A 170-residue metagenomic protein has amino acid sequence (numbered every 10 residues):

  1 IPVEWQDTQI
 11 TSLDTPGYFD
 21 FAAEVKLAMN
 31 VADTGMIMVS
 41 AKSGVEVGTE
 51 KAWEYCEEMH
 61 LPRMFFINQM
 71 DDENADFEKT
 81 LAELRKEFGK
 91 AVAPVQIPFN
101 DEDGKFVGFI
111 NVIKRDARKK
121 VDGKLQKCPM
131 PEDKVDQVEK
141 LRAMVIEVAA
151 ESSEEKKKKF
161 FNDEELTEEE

Functional and structural regions predicted by a protein language model:
I1-T34, A41, A52-P62: Switch I (G2) and immediately adjacent beta-strands of P-loop GTPase domains
A41-E170: P-loop NTPase catalytic nucleotide-binding module
